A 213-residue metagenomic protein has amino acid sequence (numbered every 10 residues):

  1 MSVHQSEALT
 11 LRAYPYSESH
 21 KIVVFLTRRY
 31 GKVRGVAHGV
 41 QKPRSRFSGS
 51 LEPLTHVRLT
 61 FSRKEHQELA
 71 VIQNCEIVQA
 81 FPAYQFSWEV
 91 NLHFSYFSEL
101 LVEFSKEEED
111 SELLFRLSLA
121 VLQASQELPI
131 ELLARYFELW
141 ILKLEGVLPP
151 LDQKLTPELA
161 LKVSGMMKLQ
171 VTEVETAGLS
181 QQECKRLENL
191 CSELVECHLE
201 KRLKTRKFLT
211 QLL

Functional and structural regions predicted by a protein language model:
M1-K21, L26-L213: Non-catalytic alpha-helical scaffolds and adjoining flexible linkers that form interface surfaces for assembly
